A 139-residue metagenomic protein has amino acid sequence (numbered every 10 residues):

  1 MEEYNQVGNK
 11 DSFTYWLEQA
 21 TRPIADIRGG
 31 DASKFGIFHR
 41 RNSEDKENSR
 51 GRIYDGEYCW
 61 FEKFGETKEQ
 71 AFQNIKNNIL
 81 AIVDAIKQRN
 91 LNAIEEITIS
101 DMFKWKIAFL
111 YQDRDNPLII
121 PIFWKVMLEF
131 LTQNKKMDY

Functional and structural regions predicted by a protein language model:
M1-D101, Q112-Y139: An N-terminal alpha-helical hairpin/helix-loop-helix interaction module that forms a charged, gly/pro-flexible surface
K104-L110: Short hydrophobic alpha-helical segments that form membrane-spanning helices or hydrophobic packing faces of helical
